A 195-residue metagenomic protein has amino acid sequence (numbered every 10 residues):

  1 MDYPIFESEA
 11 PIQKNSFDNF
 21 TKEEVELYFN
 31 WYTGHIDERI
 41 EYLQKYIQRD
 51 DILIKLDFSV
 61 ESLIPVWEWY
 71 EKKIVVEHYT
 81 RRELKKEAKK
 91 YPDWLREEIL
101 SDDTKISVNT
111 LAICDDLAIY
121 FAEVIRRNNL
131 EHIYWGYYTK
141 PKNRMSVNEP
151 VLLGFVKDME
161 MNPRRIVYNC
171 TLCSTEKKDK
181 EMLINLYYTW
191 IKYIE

Functional and structural regions predicted by a protein language model:
M1-S107, E195: The feature captures two recurrent sequence modes
V25, V60, V66, V75-V76 (+7 more regions): Extended aliphatic helical segments
L27, L43, L53-L56, L63 (+10 more regions): Generic detector of leucine side chains in alpha-helical contexts
Y70-I74, V124, N128-N129, S174 (+1 more regions): Generic structural signal for hydrophobic core residues of well-folded globular domains
Y79-R144: Aromatic- and glycine-enriched beta-alpha-beta binding-site module
T139-E195: A recognition module on extended beta-rich or small alphabeta surfaces enriched in W/G with H and D/E
